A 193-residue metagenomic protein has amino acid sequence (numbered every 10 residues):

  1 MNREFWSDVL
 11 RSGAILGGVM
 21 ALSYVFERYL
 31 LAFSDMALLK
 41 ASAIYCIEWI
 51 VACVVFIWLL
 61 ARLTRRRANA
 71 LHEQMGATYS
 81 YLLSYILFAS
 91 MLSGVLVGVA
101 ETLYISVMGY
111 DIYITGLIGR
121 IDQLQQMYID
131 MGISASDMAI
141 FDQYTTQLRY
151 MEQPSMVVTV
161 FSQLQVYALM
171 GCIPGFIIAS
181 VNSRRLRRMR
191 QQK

Functional and structural regions predicted by a protein language model:
M1-A70: Transmembrane alpha-helical insertion/packing segments
M1-W6, S183-K193: Short, charged juxtamembrane terminal tails flanking transmembrane helices
L30-L38, L63-H72, Y104, M108-I112 (+2 more regions): Membrane-interfacial segments
A68-S90: Alpha-helical transmembrane segments with an aromatic anchor "belt"
L83-V107: C-terminal halves and exits of single transmembrane alpha-helices
V99-M131: Functional transmembrane-helix hotspots
D130-Y150: Low-complexity, acidic polar-rich segments
Y144-L169: Individual transmembrane alpha-helix segments
